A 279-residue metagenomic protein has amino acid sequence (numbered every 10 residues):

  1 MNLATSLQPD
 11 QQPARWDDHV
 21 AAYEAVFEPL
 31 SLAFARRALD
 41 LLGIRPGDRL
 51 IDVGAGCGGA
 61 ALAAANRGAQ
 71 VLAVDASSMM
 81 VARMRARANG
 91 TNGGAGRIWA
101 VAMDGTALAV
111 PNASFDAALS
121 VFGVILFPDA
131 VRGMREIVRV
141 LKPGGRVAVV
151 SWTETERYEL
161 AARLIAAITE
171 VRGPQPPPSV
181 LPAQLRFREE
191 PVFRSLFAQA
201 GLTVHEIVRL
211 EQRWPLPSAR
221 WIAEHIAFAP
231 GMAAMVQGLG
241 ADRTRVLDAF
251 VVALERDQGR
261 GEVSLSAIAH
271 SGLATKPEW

Functional and structural regions predicted by a protein language model:
M1-H19: N-terminal, positively charged/glycine-rich alpha-helical extensions of SAM-dependent methyltransferases
L3, L30-S31, C57-G59, Q184-W279: Conserved Class I S-adenosyl-L-methionine
P29-D48: Conserved alpha-helix/loop element of class I SAM-dependent methyltransferases that forms part of the SAM/SAH-binding
R49-L108, R132: Class I SAM-dependent methyltransferase SAM/SAH-binding core
T106-A117: A short acidic, Gly/Pro-enriched loop at the edge of an enzyme's catalytic core that lines a small-molecule cofactor
F122-I125: Short catalytic micro-motifs in class I SAM-dependent methyltransferases
F127-E136: A short, conserved alpha-helix within the catalytic core of class I
V131-R132, K142-P217, A233: Conserved catalytic/acceptor-binding region of the Class I
